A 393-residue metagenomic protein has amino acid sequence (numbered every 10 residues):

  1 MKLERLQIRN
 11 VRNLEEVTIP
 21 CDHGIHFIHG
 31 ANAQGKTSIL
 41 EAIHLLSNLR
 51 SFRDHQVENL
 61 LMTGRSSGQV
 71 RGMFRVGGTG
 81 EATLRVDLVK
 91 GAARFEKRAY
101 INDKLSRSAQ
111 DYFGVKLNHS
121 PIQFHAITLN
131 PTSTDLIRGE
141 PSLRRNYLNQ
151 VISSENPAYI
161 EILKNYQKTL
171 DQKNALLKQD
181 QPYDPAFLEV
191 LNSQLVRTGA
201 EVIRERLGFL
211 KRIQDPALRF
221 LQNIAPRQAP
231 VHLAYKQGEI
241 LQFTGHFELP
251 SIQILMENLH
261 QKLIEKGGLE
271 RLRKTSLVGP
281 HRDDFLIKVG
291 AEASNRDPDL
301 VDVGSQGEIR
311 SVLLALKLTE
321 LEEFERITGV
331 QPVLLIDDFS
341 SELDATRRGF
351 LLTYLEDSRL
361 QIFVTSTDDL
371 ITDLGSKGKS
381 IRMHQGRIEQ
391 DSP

Functional and structural regions predicted by a protein language model:
M1-A31, L45, A186-V333, E342-T346 (+3 more regions): Conserved NTPase motor "head" modules and their coupling/switch loops across ABC/AAA+ ATPases, GTPases, and GHKL ATPases
G35-K36: Conserved lysine of the Walker
R50-L143, I152-Y159, L218, I264-G267: Nucleotide-state sensing region of NTPase/ATPase domains
G72, Q361-T367: Structural recognition of the conserved hydrophobic beta-strand(s) that form the central parallel beta-sheet of P-loop
T132-R227, Q237: An accessory alpha-helical subdomain
Q150, D368-M383: Short regulatory helix/loop adjacent to the ATP-binding pocket of P-loop NTPases
D337-F339: Walker B catalytic acidic pair
